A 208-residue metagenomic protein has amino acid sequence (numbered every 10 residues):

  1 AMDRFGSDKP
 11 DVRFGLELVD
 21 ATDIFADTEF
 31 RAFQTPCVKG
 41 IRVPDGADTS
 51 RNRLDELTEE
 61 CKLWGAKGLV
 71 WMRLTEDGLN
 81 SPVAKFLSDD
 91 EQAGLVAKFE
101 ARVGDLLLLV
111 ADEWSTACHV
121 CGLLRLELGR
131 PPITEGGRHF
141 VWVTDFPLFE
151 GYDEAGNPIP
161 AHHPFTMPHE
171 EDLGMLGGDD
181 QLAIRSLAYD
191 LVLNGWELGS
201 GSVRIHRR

Functional and structural regions predicted by a protein language model:
M2-R208: Class II aminoacyl-tRNA synthetase catalytic cores and aaRS-like
